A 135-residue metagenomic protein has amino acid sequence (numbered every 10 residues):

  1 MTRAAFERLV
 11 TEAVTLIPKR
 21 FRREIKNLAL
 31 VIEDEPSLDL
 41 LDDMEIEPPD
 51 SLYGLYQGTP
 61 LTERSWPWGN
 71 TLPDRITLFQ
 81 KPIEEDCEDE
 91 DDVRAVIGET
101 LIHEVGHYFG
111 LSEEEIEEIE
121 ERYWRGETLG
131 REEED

Functional and structural regions predicted by a protein language model:
M1-A95, Y108-D135: Metalloprotease/metallohydrolase-associated module, dominated by Zn2+-dependent proteases
E99-Y108: Active-site recognition of the HExxH zinc-binding catalytic motif
